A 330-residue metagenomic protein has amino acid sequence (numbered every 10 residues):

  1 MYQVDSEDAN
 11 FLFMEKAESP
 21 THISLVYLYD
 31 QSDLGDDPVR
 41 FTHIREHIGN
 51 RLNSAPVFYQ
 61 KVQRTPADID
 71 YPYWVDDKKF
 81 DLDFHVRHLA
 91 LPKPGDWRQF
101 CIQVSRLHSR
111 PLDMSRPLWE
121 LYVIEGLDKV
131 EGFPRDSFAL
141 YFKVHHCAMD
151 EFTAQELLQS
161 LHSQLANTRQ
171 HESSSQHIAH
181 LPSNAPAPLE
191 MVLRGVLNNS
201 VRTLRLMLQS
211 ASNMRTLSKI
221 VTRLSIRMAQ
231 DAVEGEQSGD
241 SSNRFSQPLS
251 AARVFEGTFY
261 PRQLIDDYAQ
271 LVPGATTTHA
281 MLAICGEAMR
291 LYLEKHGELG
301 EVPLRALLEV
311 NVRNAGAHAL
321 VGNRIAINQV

Functional and structural regions predicted by a protein language model:
M1-E7, V26-D36, E46-N53, Q60-V330: Soluble acyl-CoA-dependent acyltransferase catalytic core bearing the H(X)4D motif
M1-I23: Generic start-of-chain signal for non-secretory N-termini
